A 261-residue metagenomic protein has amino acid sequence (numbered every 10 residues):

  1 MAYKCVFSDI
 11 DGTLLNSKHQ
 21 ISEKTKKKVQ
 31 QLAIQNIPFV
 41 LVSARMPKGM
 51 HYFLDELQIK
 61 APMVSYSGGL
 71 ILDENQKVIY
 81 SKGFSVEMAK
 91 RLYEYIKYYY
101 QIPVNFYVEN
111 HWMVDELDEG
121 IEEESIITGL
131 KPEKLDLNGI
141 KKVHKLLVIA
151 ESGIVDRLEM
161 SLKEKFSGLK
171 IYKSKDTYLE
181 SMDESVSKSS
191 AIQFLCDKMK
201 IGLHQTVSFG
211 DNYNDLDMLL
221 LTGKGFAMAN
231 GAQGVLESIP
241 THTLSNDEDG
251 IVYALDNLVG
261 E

Functional and structural regions predicted by a protein language model:
M1-C5, S22, E180-E261: Mg2+-dependent phosphoryl-transfer enzymes with acidic/Ser/Thr/Gly-rich catalytic loops
Y3-K18: Asp-based phosphoryl-transfer active-site loop
K18-G120: Active-site phosphate-binding/coordination module
N36-V40, I59-A61, H144-K145, H204-Q205 (+2 more regions): Short active-site oxyanion
P47, A89, V143, V155 (+2 more regions): A general structural signal for well-ordered alpha-helical segments in protein cores
L57-I59, Y66-S67, K165-S167, L221-T222 (+1 more regions): Short, structured coil segments at secondary-structure junctions
K60-Y66, S81-K82, I126-I127, I171 (+2 more regions): Short hydrophobic/aromatic-enriched beta-strand-loop microsegments
Y95, Y99-F209, Y213-M218, N230: Conserved acidic, metal-coordinating active-site core of Asp-based, Mg2+-dependent phosphoryl-transfer enzymes
